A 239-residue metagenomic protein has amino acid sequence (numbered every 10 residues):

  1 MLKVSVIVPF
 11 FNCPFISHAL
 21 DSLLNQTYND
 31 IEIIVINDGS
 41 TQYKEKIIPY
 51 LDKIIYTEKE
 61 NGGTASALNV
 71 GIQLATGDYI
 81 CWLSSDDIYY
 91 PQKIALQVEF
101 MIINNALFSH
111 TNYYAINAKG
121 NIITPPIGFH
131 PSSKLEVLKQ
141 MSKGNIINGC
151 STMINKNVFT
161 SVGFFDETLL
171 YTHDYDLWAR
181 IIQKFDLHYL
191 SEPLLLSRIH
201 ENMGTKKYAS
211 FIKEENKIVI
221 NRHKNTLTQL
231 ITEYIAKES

Functional and structural regions predicted by a protein language model:
L2-S5, S22, E32, D176: Cell-envelope/extracellular polymer assembly enzymes that use nucleotide-activated donors
P9, S132-V219: Conserved nucleotide-sugar donor-binding catalytic segment
N12-N25: Short, well-formed alpha-helical segments that are part of the catalytic scaffolds of diverse glycosyltransferases
S22, N29, N37-E45, S84: A conserved acidic beta->alpha catalytic loop
S40-P49, I88, Q92: Acidic helix N-cap motif at the loop->helix transition within catalytic regions of sugar-transfer enzymes
K44, K59-A75, L96: Glycine-rich, basic loop-to-helix element that forms the pyrophosphate-binding segment of sugar-nucleotide handling
I80: Short aromatic/hydrophobic "clamp" motif used to bind/position activated sugar donors
Q92-I123: Conserved donor NDP-sugar-binding/catalytic core segment of glycosyltransferases
